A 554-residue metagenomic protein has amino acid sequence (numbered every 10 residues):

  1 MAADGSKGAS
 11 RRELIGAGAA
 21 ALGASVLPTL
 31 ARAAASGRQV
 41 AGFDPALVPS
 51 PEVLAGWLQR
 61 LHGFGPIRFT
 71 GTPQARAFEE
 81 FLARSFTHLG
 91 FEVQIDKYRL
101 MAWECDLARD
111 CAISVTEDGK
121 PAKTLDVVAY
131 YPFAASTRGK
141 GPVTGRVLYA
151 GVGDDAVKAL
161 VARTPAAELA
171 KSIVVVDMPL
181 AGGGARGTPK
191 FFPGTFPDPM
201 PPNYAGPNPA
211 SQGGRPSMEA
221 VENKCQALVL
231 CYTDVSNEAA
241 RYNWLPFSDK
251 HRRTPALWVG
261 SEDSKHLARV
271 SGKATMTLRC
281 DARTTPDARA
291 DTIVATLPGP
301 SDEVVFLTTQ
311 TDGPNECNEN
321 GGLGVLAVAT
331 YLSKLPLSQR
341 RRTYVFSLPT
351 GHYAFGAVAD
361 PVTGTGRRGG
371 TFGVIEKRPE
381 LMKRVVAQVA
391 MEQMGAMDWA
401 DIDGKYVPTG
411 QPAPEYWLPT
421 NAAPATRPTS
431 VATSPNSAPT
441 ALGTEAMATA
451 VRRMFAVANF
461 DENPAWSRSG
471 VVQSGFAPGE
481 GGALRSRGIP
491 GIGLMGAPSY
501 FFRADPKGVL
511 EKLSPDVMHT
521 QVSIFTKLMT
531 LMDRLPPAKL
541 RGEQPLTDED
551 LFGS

Functional and structural regions predicted by a protein language model:
M1-S10, A20-A24: N-terminal secretory signal peptides
G37-P73, L89, Y98, D110 (+3 more regions): N-terminal capping segment at the start of a domain
G42-V48, F64-P73, P199-S211, P216 (+7 more regions): Second-shell loop/turn segments in exported
P51, G56-Q59, G63-P193: Noncatalytic luminal/extracellular "stalk/propeptide" segments of secretory-pathway proteins
V53-G56, R60, A77, F81 (+10 more regions): Extracytoplasmic/secreted proteins, especially bacterial periplasmic and envelope-associated proteins
A129, A134-V161, W244-E319, A327-L335: Soluble metallo-hydrolase cores and metallopeptidase-like ectodomains found primarily in the secretory/periplasmic
P300-D302, P349-R487, G491: Metal-dependent peptidase/peptidase-like ectodomains
Y344, G496-S554: His/Asp/Glu-rich mid-to-C-terminal helical/loop segments that flank catalytic regions of hydrolases
